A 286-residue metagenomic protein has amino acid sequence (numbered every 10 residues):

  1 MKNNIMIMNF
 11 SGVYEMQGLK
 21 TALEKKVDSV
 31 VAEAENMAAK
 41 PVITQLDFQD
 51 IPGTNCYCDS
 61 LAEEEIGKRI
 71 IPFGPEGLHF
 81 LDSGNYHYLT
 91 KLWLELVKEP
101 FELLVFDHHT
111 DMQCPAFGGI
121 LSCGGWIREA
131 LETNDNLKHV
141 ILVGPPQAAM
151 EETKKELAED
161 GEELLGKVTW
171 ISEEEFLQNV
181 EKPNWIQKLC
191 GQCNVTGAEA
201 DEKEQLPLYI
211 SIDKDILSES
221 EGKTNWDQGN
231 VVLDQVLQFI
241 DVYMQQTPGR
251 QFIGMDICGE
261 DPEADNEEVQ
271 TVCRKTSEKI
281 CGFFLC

Functional and structural regions predicted by a protein language model:
K2-L81, N85-E102, G125, D135-C286: Catalytic cores of soluble, metal-dependent hydrolases
L103-P115, W126: Long, hydrophobic, well-ordered secondary-structure blocks that form the structural core and pocket-lining surfaces
G118-L121, V231: Glycine- and acidic-residue-enriched helix-capping/strand-helix junction motifs
